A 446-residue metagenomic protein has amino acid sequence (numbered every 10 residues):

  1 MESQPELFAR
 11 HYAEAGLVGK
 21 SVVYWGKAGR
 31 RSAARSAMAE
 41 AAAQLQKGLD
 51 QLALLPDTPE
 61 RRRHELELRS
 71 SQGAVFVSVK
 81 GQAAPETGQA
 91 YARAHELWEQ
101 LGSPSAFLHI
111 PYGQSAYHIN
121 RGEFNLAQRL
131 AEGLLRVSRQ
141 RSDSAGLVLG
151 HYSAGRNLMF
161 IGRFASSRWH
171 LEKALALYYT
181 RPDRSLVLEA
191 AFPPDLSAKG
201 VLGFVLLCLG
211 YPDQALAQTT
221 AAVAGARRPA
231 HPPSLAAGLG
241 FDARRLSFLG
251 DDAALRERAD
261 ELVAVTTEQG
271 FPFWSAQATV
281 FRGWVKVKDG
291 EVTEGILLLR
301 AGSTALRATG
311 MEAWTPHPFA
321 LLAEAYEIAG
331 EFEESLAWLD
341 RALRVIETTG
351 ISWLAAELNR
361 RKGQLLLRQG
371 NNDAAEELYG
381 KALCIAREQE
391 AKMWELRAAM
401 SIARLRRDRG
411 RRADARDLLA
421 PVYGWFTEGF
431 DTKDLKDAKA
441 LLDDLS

Functional and structural regions predicted by a protein language model:
M1-I110, Y117, L366, A374-I385 (+2 more regions): Extended alpha-helical scaffolding segments used for macromolecular assembly and cargo binding
M1-P5, L17-V18, M38, T58-L66 (+15 more regions): Inter-repeat boundary and helix-capping residues of tandem alpha-helical solenoids
P5-F8, Y12, V22-W25, G29 (+14 more regions): TPR repeat positional signature
H11-E14, R31, Q51-T58, L97-Q100 (+11 more regions): Residue position in alpha-helical solenoids
Y12, W25-G26, S32, Q44-L45 (+20 more regions): Inward-facing hydrophobic residues that define packing positions of alpha-helical scaffold repeats
A13, A33, V77, G81 (+9 more regions): Specific register positions within alpha-helical solenoid repeats of the TPR/Sel1-like families, i.e., one
E86, R93-E96, A337-R344, T348-S446: C-terminal non-catalytic interaction modules
S105-A355: Extended non-membrane alpha-helical scaffolds
